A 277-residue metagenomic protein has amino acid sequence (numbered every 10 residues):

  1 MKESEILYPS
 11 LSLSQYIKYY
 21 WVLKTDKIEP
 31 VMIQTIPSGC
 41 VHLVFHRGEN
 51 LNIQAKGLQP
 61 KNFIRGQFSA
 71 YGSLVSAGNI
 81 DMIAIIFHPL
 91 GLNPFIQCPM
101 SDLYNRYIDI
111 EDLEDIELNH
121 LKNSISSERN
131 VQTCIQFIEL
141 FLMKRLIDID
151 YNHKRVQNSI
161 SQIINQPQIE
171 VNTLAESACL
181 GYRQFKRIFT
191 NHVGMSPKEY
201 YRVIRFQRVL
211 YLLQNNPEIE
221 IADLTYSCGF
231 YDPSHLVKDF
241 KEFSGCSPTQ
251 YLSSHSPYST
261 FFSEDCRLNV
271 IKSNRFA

Functional and structural regions predicted by a protein language model:
M1-Q157, S161-N172, S177-Y182, S196 (+4 more regions): Alpha-helical bundle regulatory/interaction domains
N158-S159, R205-R208: Pre-recognition alpha-helix immediately N-terminal to the DNA-recognition helix within helix-turn-helix or winged-helix
Q168, K186-N191, M195-Y201: Long, low-complexity intrinsically disordered regions
L180, Y201-I204: Short beta->alpha linker loops
I188, V203, K238, S254: Residue-level "edge-of-site" marker
F189-M195, D239-Q250: A secondary-structure capping/hinge motif
R208-N215, Y226-S227, E242: Short basic/hydrophobic patches in alpha-helices and adjacent helix-turn junctions that form amphipathic surface motifs
